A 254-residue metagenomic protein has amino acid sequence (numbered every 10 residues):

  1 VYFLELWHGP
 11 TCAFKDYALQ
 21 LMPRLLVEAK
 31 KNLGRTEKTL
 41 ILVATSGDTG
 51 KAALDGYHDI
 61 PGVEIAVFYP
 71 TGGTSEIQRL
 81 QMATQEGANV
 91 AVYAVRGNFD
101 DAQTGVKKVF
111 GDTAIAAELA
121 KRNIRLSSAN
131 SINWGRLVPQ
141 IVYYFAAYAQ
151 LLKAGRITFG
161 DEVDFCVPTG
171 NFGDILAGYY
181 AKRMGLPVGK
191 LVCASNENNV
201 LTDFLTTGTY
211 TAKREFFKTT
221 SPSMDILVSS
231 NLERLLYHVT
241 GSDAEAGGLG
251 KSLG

Functional and structural regions predicted by a protein language model:
V1-G254: PLP-dependent amino-acid enzyme catalytic core
